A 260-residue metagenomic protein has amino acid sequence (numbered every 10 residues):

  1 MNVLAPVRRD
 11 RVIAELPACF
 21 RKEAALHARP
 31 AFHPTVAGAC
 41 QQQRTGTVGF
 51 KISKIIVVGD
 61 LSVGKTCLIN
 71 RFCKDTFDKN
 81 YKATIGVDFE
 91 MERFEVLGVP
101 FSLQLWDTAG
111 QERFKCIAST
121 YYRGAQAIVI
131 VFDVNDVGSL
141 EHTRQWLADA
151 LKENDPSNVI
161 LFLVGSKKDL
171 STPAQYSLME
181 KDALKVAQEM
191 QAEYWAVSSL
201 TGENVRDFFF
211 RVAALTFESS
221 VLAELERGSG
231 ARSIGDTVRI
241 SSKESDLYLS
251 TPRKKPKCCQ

Functional and structural regions predicted by a protein language model:
M1-S62, P100, N154-Q260: Conserved P-loop small GTPase signature centered on TRAFAC-class small GTPases
T66: Walker A/P-loop
K74-P100: Switch I (effector-binding) loop of TRAFAC-class P-loop GTPase G-domains
E95-G98, S119-G124, K152-S157: Conserved catalytic network of the ASCE P-loop NTPase/AAA+ motor domain
F101-C116: Switch II (G3) loop of P-loop NTPases
L105-W106, V129-D133, L163-S166, S198: Conserved beta-strand segments of the P-loop GTPase G domain that flank and frequently precede/overlap
A125-R144, N154-S157, K168-Y176: Conserved Switch II/interswitch segment of TRAFAC-class P-loop GTPases
